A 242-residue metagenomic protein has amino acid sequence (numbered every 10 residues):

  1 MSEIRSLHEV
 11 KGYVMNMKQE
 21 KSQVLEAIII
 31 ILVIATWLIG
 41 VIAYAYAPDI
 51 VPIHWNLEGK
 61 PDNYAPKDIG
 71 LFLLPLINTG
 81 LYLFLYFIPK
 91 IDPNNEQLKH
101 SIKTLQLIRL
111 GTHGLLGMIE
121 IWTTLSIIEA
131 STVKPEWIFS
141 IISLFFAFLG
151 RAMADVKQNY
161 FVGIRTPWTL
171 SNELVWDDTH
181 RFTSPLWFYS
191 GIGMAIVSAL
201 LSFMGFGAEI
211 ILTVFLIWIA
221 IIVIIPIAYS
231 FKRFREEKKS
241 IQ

Functional and structural regions predicted by a protein language model:
K18, F234-Q242: Short, charged juxtamembrane terminal tails flanking transmembrane helices
Q19-L32: Alpha-helical transmembrane segments and their helix-start/interface "positive-inside/aromatic belt" motifs in integral
I29-L32, N63-T79, T132-L149, I217-W218: Alpha-helical transmembrane segments
I39-F72, V162-S171: Active-site and channel-lining beta-strand-loop segments that bind or position nucleotide-derived/phosphorylated
I42-A47, T79-D92, F148-R165, Y229-E236: Membrane-water interface of transmembrane alpha-helices
Y86-K134: Ordered, amphipathic secondary-structure segments that act as subunit-interaction surfaces in large macromolecular
I141, I210-P226: Small-residue-rich transmembrane alpha-helices that serve as helix-helix interface/gating elements in multipass
P167-T183: Short membrane-interface loop/juxtamembrane segments of multi-pass integral membrane proteins
